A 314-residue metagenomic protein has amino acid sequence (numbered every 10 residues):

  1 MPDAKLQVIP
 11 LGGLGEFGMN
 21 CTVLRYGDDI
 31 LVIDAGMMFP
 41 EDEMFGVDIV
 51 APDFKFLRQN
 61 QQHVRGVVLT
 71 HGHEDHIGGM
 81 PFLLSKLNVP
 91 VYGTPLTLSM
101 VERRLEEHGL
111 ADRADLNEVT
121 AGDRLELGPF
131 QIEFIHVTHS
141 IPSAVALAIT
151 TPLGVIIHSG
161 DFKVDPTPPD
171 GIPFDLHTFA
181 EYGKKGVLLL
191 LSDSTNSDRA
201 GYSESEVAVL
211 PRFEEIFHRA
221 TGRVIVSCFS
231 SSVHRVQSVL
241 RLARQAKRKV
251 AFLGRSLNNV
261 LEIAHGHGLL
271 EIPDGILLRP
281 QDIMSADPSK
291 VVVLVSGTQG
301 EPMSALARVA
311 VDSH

Functional and structural regions predicted by a protein language model:
M1-V68, H73-A286, G300-H314: His/Asp/Glu-rich metal-coordinating catalytic cores of metallo-dependent phosphodiesterases/hydrolases acting on
K290-Q299: Conserved two-lobed SF2 helicase motor
